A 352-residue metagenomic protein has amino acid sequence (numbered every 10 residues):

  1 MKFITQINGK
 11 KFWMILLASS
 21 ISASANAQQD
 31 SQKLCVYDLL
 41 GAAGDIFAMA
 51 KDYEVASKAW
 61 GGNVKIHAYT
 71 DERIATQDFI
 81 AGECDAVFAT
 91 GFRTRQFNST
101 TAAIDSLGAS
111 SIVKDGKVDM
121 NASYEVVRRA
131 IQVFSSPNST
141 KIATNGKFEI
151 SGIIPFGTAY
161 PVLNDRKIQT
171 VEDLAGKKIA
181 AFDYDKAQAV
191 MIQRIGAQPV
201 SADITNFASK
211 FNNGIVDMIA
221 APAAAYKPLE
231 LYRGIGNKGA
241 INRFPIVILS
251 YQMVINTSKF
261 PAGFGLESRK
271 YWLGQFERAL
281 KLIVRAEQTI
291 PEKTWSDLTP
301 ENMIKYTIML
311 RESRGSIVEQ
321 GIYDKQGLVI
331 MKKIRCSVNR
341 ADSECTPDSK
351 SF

Functional and structural regions predicted by a protein language model:
K2-W13: Bacterial N-terminal signal peptides that target proteins for export
K11-S22: Bacterial N-terminal signal peptides
A23-A27: Sec/Tat signal peptide C-region and signal peptidase I cleavage site
D30-Y53: Extracytoplasmic "Venus flytrap"
Y53-S57, I80, F92-Y184, A189-R194 (+2 more regions): Contiguous mixed-secondary-structure segments that line small-molecule binding/active-site clefts of soluble domains
G62, F79-A89, Q198, N213-A221: Alpha-to-beta junction loops
V64-Q77, D183-K186, Q198-N213: Short helix-initiation/N-cap motifs at beta->coil->alpha
F88-A103, A208-N213, I219-K238: A ligand-binding cleft/hinge motif common to bilobed small-molecule-binding domains
